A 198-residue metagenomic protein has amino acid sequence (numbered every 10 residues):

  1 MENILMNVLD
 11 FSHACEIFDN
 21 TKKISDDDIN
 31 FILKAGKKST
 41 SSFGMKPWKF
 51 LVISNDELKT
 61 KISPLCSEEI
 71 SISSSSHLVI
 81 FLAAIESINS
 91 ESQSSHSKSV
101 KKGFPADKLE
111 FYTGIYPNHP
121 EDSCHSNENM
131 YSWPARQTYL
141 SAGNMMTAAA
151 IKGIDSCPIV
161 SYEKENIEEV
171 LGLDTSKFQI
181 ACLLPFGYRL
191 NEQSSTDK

Functional and structural regions predicted by a protein language model:
M1-K198: Acidic, surface-exposed loops and disordered segments
